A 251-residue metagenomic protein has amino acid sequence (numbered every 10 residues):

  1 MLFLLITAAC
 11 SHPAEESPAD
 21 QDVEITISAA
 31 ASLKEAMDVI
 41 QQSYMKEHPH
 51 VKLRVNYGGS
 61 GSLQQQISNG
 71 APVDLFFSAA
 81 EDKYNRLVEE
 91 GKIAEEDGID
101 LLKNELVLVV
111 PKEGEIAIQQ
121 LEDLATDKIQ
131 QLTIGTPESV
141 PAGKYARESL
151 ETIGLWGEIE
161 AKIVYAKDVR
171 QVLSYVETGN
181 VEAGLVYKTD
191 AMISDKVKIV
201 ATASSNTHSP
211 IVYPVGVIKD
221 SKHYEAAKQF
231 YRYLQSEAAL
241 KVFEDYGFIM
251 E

Functional and structural regions predicted by a protein language model:
M1-L2: Sec-dependent N-terminal signal peptides
C10-Q42, G61, Q65-N69, A80-E81 (+3 more regions): Exported/periplasmic ABC-transporter solute-binding proteins
I25, V51-L53, L106: Conserved beta-strand core positions
Q42-V55: Signal peptide-proximal N-terminal region of secreted/periplasmic/extracellular or secretory-lumen proteins
D74-S78: Periplasmic-binding protein-like
E90-D97: A short, gly/pro- and small-residue-rich
